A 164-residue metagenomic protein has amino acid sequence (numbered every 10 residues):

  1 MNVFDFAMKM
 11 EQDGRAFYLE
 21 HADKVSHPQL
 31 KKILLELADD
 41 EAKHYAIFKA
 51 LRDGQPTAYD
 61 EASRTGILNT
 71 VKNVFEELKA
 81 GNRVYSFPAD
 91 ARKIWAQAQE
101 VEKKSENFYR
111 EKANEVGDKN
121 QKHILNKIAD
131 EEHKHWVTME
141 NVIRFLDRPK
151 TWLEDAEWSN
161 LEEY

Functional and structural regions predicted by a protein language model:
M1-Y164: Non-heme di-metal
